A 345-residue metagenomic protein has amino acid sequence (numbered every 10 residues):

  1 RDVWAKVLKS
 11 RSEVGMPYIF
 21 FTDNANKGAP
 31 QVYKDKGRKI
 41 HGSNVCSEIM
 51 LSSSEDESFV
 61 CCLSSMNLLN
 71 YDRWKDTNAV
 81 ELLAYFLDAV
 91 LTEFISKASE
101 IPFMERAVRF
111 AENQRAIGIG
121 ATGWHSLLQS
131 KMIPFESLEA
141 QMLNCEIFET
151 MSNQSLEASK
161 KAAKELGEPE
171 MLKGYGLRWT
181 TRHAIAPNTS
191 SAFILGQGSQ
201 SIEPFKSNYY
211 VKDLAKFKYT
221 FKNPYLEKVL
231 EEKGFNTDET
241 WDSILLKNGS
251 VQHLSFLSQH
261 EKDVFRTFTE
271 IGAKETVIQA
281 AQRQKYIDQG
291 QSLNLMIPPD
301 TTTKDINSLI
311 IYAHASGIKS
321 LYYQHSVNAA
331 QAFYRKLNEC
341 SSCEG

Functional and structural regions predicted by a protein language model:
R1-R38, G120-P169, G290: Conserved, charged catalytic cores of large soluble enzymes
D2, H41-V45, S58-C61, K75-Y85 (+10 more regions): Conserved active-site and cofactor/substrate-binding residues in soluble primary-metabolism enzymes
W4-V7, S12-M16, D56-E57, C62 (+6 more regions): Short, well-ordered loop/turn elements at secondary-structure boundaries
K9, E13-F20, D72, A89-E100 (+8 more regions): Intrinsically disordered or highly flexible coil/loop and linker segments, enriched in small and charged/polar residues
R11-A111, A121-L127, K131, G198-Y225 (+1 more regions): Function-dense linear segments that define catalytic or interfacial modules in macromolecule-processing proteins
N44-S52, I95-S99, H183-G345: Catalytic alpha/beta core of large soluble enzyme barrels
L82-V108, E112, A116, K131-N188 (+1 more regions): Internal maturation/activation junctions in enzymes
A116-P134, D305-I318: Hydrophobic/aromatic-rich, well-ordered segments within soluble, folded domains that form packed cores
